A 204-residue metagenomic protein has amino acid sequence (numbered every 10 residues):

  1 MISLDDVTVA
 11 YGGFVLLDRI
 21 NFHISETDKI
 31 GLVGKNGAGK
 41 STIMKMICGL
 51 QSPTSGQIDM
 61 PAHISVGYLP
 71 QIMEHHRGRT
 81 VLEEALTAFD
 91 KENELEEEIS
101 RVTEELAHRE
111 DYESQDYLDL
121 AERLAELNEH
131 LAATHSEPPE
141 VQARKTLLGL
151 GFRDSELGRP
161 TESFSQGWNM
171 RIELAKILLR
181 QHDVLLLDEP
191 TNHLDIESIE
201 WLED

Functional and structural regions predicted by a protein language model:
M1-D204: ABC ATP-binding cassette signature C-motif
